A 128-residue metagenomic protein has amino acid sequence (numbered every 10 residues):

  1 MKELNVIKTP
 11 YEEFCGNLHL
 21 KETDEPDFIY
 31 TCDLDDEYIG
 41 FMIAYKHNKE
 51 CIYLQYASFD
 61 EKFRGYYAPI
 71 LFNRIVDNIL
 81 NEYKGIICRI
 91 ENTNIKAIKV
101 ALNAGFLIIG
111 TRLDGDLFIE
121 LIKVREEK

Functional and structural regions predicted by a protein language model:
M1-T9, V124-K128: Conserved N-terminal entry element of GNAT/NAT acetyltransferase domains
T9-L34: Active-site rim helix/loop that mediates acceptor-substrate recognition in acyltransferases
D36-F41, I52: Glycine-rich phosphate/pyrophosphate-binding loop shared by adenosine-nucleotide-utilizing enzymes
Y45, E50-E61: Conserved acetyl-CoA binding element of GNAT-fold acetyltransferases
F59, R64-N78, K99, N103: Conserved acetyl-CoA-binding loop-helix of GNAT-fold acetyltransferases
C88-I98, L102, L113-G115: Conserved beta-strand-loop-alpha-helix junction that forms the acyl-donor binding cleft
D114-K128: C-terminal "cap" of GNAT-fold acetyltransferases
